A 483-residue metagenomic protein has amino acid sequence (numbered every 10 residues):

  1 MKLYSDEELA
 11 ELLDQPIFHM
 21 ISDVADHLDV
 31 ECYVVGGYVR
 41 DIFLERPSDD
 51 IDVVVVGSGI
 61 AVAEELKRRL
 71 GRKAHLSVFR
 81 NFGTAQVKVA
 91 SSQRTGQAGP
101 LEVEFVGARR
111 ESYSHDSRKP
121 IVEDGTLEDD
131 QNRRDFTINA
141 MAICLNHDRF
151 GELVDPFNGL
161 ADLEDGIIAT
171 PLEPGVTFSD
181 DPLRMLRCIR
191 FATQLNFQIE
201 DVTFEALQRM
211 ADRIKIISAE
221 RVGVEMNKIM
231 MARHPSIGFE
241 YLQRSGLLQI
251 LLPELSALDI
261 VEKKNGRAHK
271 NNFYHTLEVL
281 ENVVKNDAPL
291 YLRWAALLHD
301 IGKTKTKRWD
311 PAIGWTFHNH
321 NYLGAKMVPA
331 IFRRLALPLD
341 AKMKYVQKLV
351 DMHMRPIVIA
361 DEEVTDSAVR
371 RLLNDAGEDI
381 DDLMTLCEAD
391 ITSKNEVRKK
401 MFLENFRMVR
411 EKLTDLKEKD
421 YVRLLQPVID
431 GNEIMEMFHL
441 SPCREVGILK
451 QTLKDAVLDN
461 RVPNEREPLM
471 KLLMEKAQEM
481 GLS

Functional and structural regions predicted by a protein language model:
M1-S483: Catalytic cores of the polymerase beta-like nucleotidyltransferase superfamily and closely associated nucleotide
